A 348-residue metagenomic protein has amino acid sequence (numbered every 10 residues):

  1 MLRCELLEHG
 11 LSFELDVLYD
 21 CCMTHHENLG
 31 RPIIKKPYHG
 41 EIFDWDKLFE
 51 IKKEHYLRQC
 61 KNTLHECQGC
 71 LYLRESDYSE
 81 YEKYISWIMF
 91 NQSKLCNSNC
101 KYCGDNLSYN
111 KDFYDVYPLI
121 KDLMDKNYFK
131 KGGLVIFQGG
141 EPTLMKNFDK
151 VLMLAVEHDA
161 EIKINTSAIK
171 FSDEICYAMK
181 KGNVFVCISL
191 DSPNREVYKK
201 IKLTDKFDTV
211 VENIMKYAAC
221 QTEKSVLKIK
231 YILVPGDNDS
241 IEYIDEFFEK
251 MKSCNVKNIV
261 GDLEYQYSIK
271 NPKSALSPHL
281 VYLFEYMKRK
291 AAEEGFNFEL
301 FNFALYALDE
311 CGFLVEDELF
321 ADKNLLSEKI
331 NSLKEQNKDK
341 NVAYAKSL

Functional and structural regions predicted by a protein language model:
E5-L18, L73-D105, G133-F137: N-terminal pre-triad scaffold of radical SAM enzymes
V17-D20, E27: Hydrophobic "anchor" residues
H25-Q68, S327-K334, K338-L348: Membrane-interface junctions of multi-pass transporters
H26-K35, R74-E82, D105-Y114: Iron-sulfur (Fe-S) cluster-binding segments and ferredoxin-like electron-carrier domains, especially [2Fe-2S]
D44-S86, C96-S98, D115-L119, M153: Recognition helices and adjacent regulatory flanks at domain boundaries
Y84-L95, G104-Y117, F129-M145, V156-F171 (+4 more regions): Core AdoMet radical
G132-V135, E161-K163, V184-L190, D208-Y344: Conserved C-terminal portion of the radical SAM core fold that forms the substrate/S-adenosylmethionine-binding
N147-V151, S172-M179, D239-D245: Distinct, well-ordered alpha-helical segments
